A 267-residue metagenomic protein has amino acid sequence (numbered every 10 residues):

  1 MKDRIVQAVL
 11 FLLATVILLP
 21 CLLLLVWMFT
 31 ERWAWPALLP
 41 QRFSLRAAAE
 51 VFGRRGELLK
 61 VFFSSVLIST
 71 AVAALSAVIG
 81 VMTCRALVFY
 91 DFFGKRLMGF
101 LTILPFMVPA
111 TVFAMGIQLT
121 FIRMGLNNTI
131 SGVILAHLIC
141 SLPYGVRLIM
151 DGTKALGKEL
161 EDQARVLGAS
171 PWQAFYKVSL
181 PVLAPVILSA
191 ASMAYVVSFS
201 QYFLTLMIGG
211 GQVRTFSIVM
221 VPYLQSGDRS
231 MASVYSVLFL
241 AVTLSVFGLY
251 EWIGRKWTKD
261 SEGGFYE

Functional and structural regions predicted by a protein language model:
M1-A8, L13, L19, T30 (+4 more regions): C-terminal transmembrane helix and the adjacent membrane-cytosol boundary/short C-terminal tail of inner/organellar
M1-R4, I68-T102, M115, L119 (+1 more regions): Transmembrane-helix boundary motif in ABC transporter permease subunits
K2, L45-E57, S198-K256, E267: Interhelical loop and adjacent transmembrane-helix boundary motif in polytopic membrane transport permeases
V16-I17, V72, S76-I79, L101-V112 (+6 more regions): Faces of alpha-helical transmembrane segments in polytopic inner-membrane proteins
W33-V72, Q225-G227: Periplasmic/extracellular loop-to-transmembrane helix junction in inner-membrane transport proteins
P36-L39, K95-R96, T111-S141, W172 (+1 more regions): Membrane-interfacial helix termini and adjacent extracytoplasmic/periplasmic loops of multi-pass transporters
E57-S64, L119-L142, A184-A191, Y235: Loop-to-helix entry region at the N-terminal start of transmembrane alpha-helices in multi-pass membrane transporters
F63, L67, F93-R96, L156-S189: Amphipathic cytosolic juxtamembrane alpha-helices at the membrane-cytosol interface of multi-pass membrane transporters
